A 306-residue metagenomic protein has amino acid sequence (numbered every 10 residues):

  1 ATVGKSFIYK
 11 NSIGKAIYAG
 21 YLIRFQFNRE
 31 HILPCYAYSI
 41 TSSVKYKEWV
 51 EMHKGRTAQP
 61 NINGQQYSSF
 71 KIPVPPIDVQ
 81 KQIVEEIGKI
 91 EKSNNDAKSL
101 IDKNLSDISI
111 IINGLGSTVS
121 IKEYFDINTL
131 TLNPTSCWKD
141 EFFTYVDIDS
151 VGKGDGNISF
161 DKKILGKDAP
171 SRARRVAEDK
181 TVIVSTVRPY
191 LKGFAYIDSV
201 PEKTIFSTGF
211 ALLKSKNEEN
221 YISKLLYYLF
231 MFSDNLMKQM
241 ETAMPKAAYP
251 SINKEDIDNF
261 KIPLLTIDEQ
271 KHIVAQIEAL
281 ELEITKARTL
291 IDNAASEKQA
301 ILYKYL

Functional and structural regions predicted by a protein language model:
A1-S42, A173-R175, D179, I183-S233: A short beta-sheet element
V3, S117-G156, I164, D168-A173 (+1 more regions): Low-complexity, Lys/Gly-biased intrinsically disordered segments
I8-K10, H53-R56, Y196-D198, T242-K246: Short amphipathic beta-strand starts and helix->beta connectors
S12, T57, L165, S171-R172 (+2 more regions): A structural connector/turn signal
K15-I23, G55-D78, Y190, T204-A211 (+1 more regions): A short glycine-rich beta-alpha junction/loop motif
S39, M52, Y228, E241-A243: Short, positively charged
Y46-V50, N235-M240: Periplasmic-binding protein-like
S69-S136, F142, N259, L264-V274 (+1 more regions): Non-catalytic DNA-recognition/assembly elements of restriction-modification systems
